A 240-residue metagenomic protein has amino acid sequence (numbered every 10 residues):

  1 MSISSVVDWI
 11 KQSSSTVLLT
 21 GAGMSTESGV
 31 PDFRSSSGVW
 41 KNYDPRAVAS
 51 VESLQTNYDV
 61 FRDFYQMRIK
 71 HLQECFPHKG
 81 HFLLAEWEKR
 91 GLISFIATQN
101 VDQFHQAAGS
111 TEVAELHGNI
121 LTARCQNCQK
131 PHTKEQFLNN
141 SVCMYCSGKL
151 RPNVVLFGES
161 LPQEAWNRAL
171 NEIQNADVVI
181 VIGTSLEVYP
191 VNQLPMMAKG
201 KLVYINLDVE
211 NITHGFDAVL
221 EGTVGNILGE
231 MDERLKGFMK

Functional and structural regions predicted by a protein language model:
M1-K240: Conserved catalytic core of sirtuin-type NAD+-dependent deacylases
